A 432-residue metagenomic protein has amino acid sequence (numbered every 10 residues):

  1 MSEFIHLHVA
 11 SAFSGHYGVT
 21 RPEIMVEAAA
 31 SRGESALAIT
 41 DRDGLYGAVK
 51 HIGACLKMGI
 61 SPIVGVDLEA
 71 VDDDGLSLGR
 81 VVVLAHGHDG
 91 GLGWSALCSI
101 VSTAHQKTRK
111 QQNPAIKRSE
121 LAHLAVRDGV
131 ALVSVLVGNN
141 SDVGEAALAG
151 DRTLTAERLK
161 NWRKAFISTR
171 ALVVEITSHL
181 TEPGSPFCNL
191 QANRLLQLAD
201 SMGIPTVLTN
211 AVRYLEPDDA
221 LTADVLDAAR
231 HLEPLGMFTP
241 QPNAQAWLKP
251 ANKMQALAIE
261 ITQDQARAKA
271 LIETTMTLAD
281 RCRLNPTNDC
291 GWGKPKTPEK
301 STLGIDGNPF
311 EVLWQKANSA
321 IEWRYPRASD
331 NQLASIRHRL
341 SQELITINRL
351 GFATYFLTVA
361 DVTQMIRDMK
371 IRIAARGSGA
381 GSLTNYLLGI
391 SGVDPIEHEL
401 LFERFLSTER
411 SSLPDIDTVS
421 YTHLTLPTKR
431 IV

Functional and structural regions predicted by a protein language model:
M1-L7, A199, E260-R372, S378 (+1 more regions): Non-catalytic structural connector segments
S2-I39, D43-M58, H105-D219, A266-A270 (+1 more regions): Domain-core and long-helix interface of multi-subunit machines
G44, A48-G65, E69-T108: Hydrophobic or amphipathic alpha-helical targeting/insertion segments
H51-A54, A96-V101, E216-L221, S382-G389: Short active-site loop/helix that positions an aromatic residue
E216, L221-W247, I396-T408: Flexible glycine/proline-rich, aromatic-decorated loop/lid segments
S378-R404: Catalytic phosphate/nucleotide-handling subdomain of diverse soluble enzymes
L406-L424: A structural-propensity feature for long, helix-poor, extended segments
H423-V432: Single conserved hydrophobic/aromatic residue that forms the stacking wall/gate of nucleotide- or nucleobase-binding
